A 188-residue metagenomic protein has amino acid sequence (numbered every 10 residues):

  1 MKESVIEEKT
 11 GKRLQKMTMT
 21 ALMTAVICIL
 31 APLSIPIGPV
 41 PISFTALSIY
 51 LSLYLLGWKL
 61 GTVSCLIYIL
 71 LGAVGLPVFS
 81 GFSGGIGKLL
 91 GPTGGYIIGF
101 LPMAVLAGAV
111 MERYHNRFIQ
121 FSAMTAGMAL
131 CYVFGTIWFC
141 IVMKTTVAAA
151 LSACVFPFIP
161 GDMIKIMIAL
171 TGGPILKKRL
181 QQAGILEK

Functional and structural regions predicted by a protein language model:
K2-E7, Q15-L22, I29, I86-V133: Short helix-perturbing small/polar motifs within transmembrane alpha-helices
K2-T62: Hydrophobic transmembrane alpha-helices
M17-L22, L47-L51, G61-I67, T93-I98 (+4 more regions): Hydrophobic alpha-helical transmembrane segments
A21, A25, I29, L51 (+9 more regions): Generic alpha-helical transmembrane segments of integral inner-membrane proteins, especially permease/transport modules
A31-P41, I69-M103: Interfacial aromatic-anchored transmembrane helix boundaries in multi-pass membrane proteins
L33, L55, V74, G81-F82 (+2 more regions): Helix-loop junctions at the membrane-solvent interface of multi-pass transporters, primarily the C-terminal
L55-K59, L106-Y114, L176-L180: Structural signal for the C-terminal ends of transmembrane alpha-helices and the immediately following loop
F82, Y114-K188: Membrane-embedded alpha-helical hairpins and interfacial helices in multi-pass inner-membrane proteins
